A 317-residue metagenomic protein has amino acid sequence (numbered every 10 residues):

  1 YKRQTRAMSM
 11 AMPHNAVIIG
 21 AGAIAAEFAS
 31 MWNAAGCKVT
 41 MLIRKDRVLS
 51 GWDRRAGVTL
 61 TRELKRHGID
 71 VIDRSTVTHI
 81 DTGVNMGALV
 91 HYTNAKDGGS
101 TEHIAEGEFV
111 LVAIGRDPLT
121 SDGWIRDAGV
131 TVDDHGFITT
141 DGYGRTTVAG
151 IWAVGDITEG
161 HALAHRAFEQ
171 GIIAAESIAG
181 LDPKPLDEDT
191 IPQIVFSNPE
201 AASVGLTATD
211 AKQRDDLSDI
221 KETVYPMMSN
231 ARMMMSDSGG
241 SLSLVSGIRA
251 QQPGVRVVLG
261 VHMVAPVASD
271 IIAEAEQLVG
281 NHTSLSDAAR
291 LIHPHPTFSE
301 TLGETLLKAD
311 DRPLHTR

Functional and structural regions predicted by a protein language model:
K2-P13, A105-I178, E274: FAD-site-proximal beta/loop scaffold in flavoenzymes
M8-W52, L163: Rossmann-like NAD(P)H-binding beta-loop-alpha module
A26-E27, L119-D122, H161, A231-M233 (+1 more regions): Glycine/Thr-rich phosphate-binding loops of Rossmann-like dinucleotide-binding domains
A35-G142, D215-S218, I248: A Rossmann-like FAD-binding core segment of flavoenzymes
D53-T59, E63, V154-D210, H295-R317: A conserved FAD-binding loop/helix module that cradles the flavin
T82-A88, V148, M235-G240: A short, glycine/Asx- and small/polar-enriched loop/turn that sits immediately N-terminal to a beta-strand
T131-V132, L181-P192, D216-T223: A short alpha-helix-loop-beta-strand transition element characteristic of N-terminal alpha/beta dinucleotide-binding
F196-T207, K212-R317: Flexible, glycine-rich terminal cap/loop adjacent to redox cofactors in electron-transfer oxidoreductases
